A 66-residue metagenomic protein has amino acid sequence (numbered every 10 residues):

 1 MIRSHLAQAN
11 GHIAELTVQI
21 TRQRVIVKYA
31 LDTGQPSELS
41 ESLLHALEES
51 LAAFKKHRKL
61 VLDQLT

Functional and structural regions predicted by a protein language model:
M1-T66: Anionic, Ser/Thr-rich low-complexity intrinsically disordered regions
